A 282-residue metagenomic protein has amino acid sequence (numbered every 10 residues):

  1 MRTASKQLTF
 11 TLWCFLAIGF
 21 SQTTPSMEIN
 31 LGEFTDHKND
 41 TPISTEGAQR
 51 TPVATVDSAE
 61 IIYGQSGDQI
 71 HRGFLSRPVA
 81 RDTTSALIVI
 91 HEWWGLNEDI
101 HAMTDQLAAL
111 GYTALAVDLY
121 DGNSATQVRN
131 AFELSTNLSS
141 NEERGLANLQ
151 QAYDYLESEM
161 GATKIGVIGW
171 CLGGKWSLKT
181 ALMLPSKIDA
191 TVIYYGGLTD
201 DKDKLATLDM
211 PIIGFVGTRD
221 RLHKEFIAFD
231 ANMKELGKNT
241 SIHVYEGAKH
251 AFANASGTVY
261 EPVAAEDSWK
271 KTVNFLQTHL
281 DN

Functional and structural regions predicted by a protein language model:
M27-A54, E60-E157: Serine-hydrolase catalytic machinery in alpha/beta-hydrolase-like enzymes
M103, K224-N232: Short alpha-helix in the alpha/beta-hydrolase fold that links the catalytic acid
M160-W170: Alpha/beta-hydrolase fold nucleophile elbow
G169-G173, S177: Gly/Ala-rich beta-loop-alpha elbow adjacent to hydrolase catalytic centers
K187-G196: A conserved short beta-strand
G214-V216: Short beta-strand/loop motif that positions the catalytic acidic residue of the alpha/beta-hydrolase fold
T218-H223: Acidic catalytic loop of the alpha/beta-hydrolase fold
D230, N239-N282: C-terminal catalytic histidine-bearing segment of alpha/beta-hydrolase fold enzymes
